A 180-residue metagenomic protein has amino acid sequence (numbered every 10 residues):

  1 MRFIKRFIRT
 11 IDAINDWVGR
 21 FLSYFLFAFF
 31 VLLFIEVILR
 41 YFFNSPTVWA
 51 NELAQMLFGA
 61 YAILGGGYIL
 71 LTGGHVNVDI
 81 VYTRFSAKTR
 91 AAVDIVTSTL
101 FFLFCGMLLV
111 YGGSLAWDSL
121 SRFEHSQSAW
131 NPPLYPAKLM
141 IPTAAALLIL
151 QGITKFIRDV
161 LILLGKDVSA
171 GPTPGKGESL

Functional and structural regions predicted by a protein language model:
M1-L180: Alpha-helical transmembrane segments and membrane-interface helix-loop junctions in multi-pass membrane proteins
